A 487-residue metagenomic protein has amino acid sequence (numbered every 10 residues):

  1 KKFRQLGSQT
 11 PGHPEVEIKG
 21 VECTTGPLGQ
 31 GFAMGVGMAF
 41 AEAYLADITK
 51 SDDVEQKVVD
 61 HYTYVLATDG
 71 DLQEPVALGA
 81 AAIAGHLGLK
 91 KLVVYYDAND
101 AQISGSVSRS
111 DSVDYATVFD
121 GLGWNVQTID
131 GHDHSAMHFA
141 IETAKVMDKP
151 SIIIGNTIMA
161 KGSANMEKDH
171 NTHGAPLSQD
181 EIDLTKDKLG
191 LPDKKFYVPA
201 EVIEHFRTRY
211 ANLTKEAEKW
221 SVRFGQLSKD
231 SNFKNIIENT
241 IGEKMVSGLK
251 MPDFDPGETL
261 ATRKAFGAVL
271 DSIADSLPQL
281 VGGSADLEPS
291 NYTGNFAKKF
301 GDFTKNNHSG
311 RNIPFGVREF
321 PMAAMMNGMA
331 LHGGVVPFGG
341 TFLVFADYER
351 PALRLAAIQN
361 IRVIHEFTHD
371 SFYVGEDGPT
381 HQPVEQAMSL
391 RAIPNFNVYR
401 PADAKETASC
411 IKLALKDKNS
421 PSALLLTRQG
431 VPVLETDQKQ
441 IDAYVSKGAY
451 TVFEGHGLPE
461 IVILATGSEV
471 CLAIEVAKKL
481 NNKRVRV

Functional and structural regions predicted by a protein language model:
K1-Y62, T128, E204, Y210-L425 (+1 more regions): Thiamine diphosphate
Q9, P14-T208, A392-V487: Glycine-rich ThDP/TPP pyrophosphate-binding loop and its adjacent helix/strand module within ThDP-dependent enzymes
